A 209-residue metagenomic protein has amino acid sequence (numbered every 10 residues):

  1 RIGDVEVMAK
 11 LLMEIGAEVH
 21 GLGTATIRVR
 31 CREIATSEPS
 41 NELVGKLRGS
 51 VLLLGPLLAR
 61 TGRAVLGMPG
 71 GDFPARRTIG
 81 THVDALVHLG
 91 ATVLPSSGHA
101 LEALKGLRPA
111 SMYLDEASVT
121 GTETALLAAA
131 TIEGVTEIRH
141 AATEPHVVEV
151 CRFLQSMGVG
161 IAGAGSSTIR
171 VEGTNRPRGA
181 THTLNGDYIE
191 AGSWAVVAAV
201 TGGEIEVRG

Functional and structural regions predicted by a protein language model:
R1-G209: Structural preference for solvent-exposed beta-strand-turn elements and adjacent flexible terminal/loop segments within
